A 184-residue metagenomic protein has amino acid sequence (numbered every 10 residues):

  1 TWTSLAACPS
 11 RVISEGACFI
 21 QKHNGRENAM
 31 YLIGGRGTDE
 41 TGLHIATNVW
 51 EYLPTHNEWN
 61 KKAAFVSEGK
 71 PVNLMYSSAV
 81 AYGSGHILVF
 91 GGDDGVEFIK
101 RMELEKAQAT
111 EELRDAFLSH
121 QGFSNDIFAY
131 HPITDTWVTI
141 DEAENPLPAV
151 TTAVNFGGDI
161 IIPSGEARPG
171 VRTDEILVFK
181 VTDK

Functional and structural regions predicted by a protein language model:
T1-K184: Kelch-like beta-propeller repeat domains
